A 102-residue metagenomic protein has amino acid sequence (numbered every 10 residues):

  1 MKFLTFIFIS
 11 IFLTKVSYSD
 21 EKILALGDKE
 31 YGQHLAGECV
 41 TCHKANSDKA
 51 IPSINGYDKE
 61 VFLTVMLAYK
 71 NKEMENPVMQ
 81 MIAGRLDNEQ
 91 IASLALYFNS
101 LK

Functional and structural regions predicted by a protein language model:
L4-L13: Sec-dependent N-terminal signal peptides
F8, E21, Y31, H43 (+3 more regions): Generic anion/oxyanion-binding catalytic loop in active/binding sites
K15-A36, A68: Electrostatic cytochrome c docking/interface patches
G32, G37-N46, L94: The canonical Cys-X-X-Cys-His
D48-N55, L67-K102: Axial heme c-ligation environment in periplasmic c-type cytochrome domains
K59: ATP/adenylate-binding site constellation spanning eukaryotic-like Ser/Thr protein kinases, ABC-transporter
